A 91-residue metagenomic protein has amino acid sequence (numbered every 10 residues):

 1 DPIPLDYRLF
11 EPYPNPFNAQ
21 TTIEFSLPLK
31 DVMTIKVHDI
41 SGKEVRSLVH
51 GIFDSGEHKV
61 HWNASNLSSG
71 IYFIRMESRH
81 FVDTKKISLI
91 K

Functional and structural regions predicted by a protein language model:
P2-Y13, F17-K91: C-terminal outer-membrane/trafficking sorting elements
